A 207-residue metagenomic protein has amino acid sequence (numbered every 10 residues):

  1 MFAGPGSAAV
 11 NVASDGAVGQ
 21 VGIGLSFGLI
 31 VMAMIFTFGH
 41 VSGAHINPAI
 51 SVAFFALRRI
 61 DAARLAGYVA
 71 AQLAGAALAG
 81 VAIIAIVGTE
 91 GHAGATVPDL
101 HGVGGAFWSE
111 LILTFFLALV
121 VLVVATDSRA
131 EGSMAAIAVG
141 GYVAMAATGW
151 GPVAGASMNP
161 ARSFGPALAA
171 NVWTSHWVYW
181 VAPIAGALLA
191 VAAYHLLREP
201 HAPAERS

Functional and structural regions predicted by a protein language model:
M1-S207: Membrane-interface helix-loop junctions and terminal tails of multi-pass membrane proteins
